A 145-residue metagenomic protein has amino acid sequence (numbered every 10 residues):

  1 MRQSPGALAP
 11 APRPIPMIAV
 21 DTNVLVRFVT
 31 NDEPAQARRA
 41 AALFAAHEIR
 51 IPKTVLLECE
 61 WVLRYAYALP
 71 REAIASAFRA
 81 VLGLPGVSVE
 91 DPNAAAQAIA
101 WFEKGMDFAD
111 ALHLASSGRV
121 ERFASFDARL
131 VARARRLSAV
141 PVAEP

Functional and structural regions predicted by a protein language model:
M1-I51, A66-S76, L84, A139-P145: Short, well-structured N-terminal submotif of metal-dependent ribonuclease cores
R2-L8, P12-P14, A35, L84-R129: Active-site neighborhoods of divalent-metal-dependent phosphate/nucleic-acid chemistry enzymes
V20, L57, F126: Active-site flanking residues adjacent to catalytic metal/cofactor-binding acidic residues
N23-V24, T54, A128-R129: Alpha-helix/helix-capping structural signal
A41, E60, R64, R79-L82 (+2 more regions): Amphipathic alpha-helical segments within well-ordered protein domains
K53-W61: Short, conserved active-site loops that position catalytic residues or coordinate cofactors/metal ions across diverse
R119, L137-S138: Short, structured coil segments at secondary-structure junctions
V131-L137: Short loop/helix-cap segments at secondary-structure boundaries that form the rim of catalytic
